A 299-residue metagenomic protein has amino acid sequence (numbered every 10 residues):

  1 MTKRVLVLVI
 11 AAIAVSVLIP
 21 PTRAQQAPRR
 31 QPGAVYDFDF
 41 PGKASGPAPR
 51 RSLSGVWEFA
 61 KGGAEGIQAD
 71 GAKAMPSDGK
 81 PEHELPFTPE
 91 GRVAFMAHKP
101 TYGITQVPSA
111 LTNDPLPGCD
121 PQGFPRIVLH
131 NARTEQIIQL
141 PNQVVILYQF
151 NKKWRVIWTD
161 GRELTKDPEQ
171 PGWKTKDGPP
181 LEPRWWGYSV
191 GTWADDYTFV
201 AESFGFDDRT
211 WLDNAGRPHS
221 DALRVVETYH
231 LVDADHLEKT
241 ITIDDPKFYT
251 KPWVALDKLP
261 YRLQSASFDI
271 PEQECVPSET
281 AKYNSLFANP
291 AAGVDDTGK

Functional and structural regions predicted by a protein language model:
T2, P20-K299: PEST-like low-complexity, intrinsically disordered acidic/proline/serine-rich tracts that flank trafficking/processing
T2-K3, A12: Active-site bordering "gate/hinge" segments that shape substrate access to catalytic or cofactor-binding pockets
L8-V17: Bacterial N-terminal signal peptides
